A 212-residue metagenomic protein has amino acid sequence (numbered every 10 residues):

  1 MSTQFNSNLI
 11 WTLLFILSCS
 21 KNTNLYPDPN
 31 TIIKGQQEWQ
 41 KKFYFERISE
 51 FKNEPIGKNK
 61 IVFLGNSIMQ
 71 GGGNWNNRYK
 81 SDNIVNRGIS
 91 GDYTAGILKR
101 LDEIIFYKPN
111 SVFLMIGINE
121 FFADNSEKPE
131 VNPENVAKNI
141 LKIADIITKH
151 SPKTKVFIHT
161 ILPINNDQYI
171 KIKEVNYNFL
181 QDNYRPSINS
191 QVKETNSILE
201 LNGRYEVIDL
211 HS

Functional and structural regions predicted by a protein language model:
M1-F63: N-terminal secretory targeting modules
S49-I61, L98-Y107, A144-K149: Short amphipathic alpha-helices and their capping/turn segments at secondary-structure boundaries
K58-N74, S90-D92: Catalytic nucleophile-elbow at a beta strand-turn-alpha helix junction centered on a G-D-S/GDSL motif, marking
I61-F63, V85-G88, S111-M115, K155-T160 (+1 more regions): Structural recognition of the beta-strand scaffold that forms the well-ordered cores of secreted hydrolase catalytic
Q70-N83, T94-K138, I146, F157 (+1 more regions): Oxyanion-hole/transition-state-stabilizing segment in secreted/luminal serine hydrolases and related acyltransferases
Y93, P129-V136, Q181-V192: Residue-level preference for long, well-ordered alpha-helices that form the structural scaffold of enzyme catalytic
R100, V136-I147, I188-L199: A general structural detector for well-ordered alpha-helical segments in enzyme core domains, enriched
N166-L210: Substrate-gating cap/lid alpha-helix
